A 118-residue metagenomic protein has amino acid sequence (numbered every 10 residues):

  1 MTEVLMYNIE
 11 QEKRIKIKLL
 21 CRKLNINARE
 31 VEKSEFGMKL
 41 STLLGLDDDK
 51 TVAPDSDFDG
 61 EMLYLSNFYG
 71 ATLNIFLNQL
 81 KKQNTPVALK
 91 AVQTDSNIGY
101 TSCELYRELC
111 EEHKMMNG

Functional and structural regions predicted by a protein language model:
M1, I9, V31, F68-L73 (+2 more regions): Generic ordered-secondary-structure signal
M1-L46: N-terminal, charge-rich interaction modules
Y7, M62, S66-N67, A91-D95: Short, charged/polar micro-motifs that form catalytic or ligand-binding hotspots
K13-L19, L73-G118: Helix-rich interaction surfaces within compact, conserved domain-sized segments that mediate assembly or partner
N25-K33, V52, L77, L89-K90: Phosphate-end processing signature that detects enzymes handling 5′-triphosphorylated RNA and polyphosphate
F36-Y64: Short, intrinsically disordered low-complexity segments
P54-Q83: Mid-chain, well-packed structural core segment of small domains
